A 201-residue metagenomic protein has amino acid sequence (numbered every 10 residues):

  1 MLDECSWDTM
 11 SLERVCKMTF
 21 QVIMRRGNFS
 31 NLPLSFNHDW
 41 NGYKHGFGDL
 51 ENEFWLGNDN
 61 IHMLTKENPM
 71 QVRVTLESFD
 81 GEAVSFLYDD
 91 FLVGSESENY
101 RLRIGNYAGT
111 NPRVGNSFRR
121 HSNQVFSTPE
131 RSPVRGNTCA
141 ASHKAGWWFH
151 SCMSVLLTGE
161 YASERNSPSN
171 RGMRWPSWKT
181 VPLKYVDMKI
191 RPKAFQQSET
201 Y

Functional and structural regions predicted by a protein language model:
M1-H121: Extracellular beta-rich globular recognition domains, centered on the fibrinogen C-terminal
I23-R26, E77, S127-P129, S142 (+1 more regions): Predominantly extracellular/luminal cell-surface or secreted proteins
N31, D80-S85, N111-R113, V134-R135 (+3 more regions): Short, surface-exposed beta-strand/loop "edge" segments at domain boundaries and coil↔beta transitions
G46-F47, P129-R131, W178-K179: Conserved, non-catalytic sequence blocks in retroelement Pol enzymes and Pol-derived host proteins
R120-S142: Extended, non-catalytic structural segments that build the interaction scaffolds of large macromolecular assemblies
G136-P182: Glycine-anchored, exposed beta-strand/edge motif detector
S169-Y201: C-terminal helix/juxtamembrane-tail motif
